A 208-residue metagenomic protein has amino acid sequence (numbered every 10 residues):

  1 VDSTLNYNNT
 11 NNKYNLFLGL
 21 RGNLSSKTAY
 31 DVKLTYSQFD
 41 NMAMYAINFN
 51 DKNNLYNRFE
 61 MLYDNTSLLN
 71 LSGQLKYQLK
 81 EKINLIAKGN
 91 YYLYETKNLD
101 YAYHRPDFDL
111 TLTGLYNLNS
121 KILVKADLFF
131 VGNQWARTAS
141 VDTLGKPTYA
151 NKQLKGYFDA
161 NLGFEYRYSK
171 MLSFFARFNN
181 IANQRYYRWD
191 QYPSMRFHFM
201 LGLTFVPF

Functional and structural regions predicted by a protein language model:
V1-F208: Exposed, low-structure sequence patches enriched in small/polar residues
